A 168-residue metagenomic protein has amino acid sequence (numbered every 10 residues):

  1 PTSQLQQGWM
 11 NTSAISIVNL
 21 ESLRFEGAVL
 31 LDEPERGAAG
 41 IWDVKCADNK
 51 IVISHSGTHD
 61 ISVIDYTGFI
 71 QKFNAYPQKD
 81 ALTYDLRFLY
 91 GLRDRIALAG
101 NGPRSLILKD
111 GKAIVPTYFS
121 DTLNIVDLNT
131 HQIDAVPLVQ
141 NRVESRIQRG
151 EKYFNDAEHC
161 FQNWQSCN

Functional and structural regions predicted by a protein language model:
P1, S56-T58, Y66, Y118-F119: Short loop/turn segments immediately following the C-termini of beta-strands
P1-T12, I64-Y76: Short, conserved, GDST-rich strand-edge loop motifs in beta-rich repeat architectures
R24-E35, G91-A97, D134-P137: A short beta-strand motif characteristic of beta-propeller blades
G37, F88-L89, A99, V143-R146: Conserved loop/turn at the beginning of each blade in beta-propeller domains
D48-N49, D110-K112: Short coil/turn segments that connect the beta-strands within blades of beta-propeller domains
A135-H159: Electrostatic cytochrome c docking/interface patches
H159-N168: The canonical Cys-X-X-Cys-His
